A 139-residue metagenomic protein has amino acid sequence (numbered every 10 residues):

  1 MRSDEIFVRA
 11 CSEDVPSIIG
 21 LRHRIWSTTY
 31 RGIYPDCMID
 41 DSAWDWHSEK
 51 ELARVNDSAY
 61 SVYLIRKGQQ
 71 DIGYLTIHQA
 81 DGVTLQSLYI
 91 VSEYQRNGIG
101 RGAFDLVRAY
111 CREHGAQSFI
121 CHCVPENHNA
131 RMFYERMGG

Functional and structural regions predicted by a protein language model:
M1-S3: Basic/polar N-terminal segments that are highly enriched at the extreme N-terminus, encompassing both cleavable
E5, R9-V15, I19-E93, F104-L106 (+1 more regions): Acetyl-CoA-dependent GNAT
Y94, G98: Glycine-rich phosphate-binding loop
A109, R131-M132: Core alpha-helical elements of the protein kinase catalytic domain, predominantly the helix directly N-terminal
C111-C123: Conserved GNAT acetyl-CoA-binding A-motif
C121-R131: Conserved beta-strand-loop-alpha-helix junction that forms the acyl-donor binding cleft
E135-G139: Conserved acetyl-CoA-binding loop of GNAT-fold acetyltransferases
